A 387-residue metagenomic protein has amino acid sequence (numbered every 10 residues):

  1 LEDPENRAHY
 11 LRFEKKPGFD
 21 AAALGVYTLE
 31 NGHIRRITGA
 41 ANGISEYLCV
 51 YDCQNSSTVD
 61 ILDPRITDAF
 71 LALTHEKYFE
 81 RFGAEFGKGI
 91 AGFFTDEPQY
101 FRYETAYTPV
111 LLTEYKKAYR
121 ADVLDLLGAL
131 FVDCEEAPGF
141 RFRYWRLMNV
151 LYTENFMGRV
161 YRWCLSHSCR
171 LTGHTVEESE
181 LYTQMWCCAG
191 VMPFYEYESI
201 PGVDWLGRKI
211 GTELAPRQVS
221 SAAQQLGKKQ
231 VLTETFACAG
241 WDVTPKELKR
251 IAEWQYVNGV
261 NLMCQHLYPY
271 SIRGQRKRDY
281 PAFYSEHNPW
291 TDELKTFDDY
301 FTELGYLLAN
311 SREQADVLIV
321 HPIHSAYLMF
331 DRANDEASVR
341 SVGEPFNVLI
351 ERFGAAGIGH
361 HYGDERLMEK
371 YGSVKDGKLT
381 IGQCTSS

Functional and structural regions predicted by a protein language model:
L1, Y10-R12, E80-G92, Q99-S387: Carbohydrate-binding surfaces of carbohydrate-active enzymes
L1-D96: Mature N-terminal, pre-catalytic/accessory segment of carbohydrate-active enzymes
